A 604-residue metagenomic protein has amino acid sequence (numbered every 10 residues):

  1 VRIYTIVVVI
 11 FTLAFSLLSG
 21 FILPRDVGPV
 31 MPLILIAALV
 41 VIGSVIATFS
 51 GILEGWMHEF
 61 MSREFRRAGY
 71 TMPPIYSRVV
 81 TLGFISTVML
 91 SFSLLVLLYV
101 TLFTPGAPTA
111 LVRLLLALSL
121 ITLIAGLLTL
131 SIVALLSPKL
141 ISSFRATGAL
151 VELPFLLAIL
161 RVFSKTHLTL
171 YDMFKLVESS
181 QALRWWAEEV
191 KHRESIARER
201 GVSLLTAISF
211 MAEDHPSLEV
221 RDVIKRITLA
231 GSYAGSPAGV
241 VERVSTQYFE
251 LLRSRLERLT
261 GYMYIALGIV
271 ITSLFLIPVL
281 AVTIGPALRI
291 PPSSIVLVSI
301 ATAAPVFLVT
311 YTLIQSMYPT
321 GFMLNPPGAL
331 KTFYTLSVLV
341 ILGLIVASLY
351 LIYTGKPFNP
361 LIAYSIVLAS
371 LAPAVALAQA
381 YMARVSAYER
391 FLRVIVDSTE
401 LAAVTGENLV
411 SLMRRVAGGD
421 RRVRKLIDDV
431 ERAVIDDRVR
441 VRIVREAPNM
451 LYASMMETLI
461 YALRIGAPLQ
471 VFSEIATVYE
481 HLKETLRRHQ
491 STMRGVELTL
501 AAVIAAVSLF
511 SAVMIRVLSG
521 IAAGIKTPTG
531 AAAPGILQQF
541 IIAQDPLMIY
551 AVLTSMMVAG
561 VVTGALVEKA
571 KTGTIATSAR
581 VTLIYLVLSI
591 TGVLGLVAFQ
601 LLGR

Functional and structural regions predicted by a protein language model:
V1, L157-T272: Membrane-anchoring hydrophobic segments
V1-Y70, V375-A383, L596-R604: Membrane-cytosol interface segments
Y4-S16, T81-V100, L123-V133, L252-I314 (+3 more regions): Bilayer-spanning, highly hydrophobic alpha-helical transmembrane segments
Y4-T5, F21-A38, A107-A125, P292-T302 (+3 more regions): Hydrophobic alpha-helical transmembrane segments
L17-D26, V96-G106, T283-L288, A347-G355 (+1 more regions): Juxtamembrane "helix-exit" motif on the non-cytosolic side of transmembrane helices
L33-I52, S209-S236, R440-P468: Short, non-transmembrane cytosolic segments of multipass membrane proteins
F49-P73, L102-G106, S137-I141, A238-E242 (+4 more regions): Cytoplasmic membrane-interface regions of multi-pass membrane proteins
E59-T71, V112-A212, F333-R445, S454-E457 (+2 more regions): Juxtamembrane/interface alpha-helical elements of multi-pass membrane proteins
